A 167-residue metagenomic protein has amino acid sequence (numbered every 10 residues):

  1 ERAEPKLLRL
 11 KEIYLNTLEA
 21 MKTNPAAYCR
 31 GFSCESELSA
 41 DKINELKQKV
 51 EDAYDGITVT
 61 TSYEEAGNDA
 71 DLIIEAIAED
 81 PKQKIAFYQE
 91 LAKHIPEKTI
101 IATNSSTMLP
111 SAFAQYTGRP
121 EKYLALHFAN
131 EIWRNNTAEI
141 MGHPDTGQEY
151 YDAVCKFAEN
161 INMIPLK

Functional and structural regions predicted by a protein language model:
R2-A70: Conserved N-terminal Rossmann-fold NAD(P) cofactor-binding segment
K6-T17, H94, H143-P144, F157-I161: Change "in soluble alpha/beta enzymes" to "in soluble alpha/beta proteins
T61, L124-A125, K167: Structural signal for conserved beta-strand scaffold positions within catalytic alpha/beta enzyme cores
Y63, H127, P144: Residues at the C-termini of beta-strands that transition into short coil/loop
L72, I77-A138: Rossmann-like NAD(P)(H) cofactor-binding subdomain of soluble oxidoreductases
R119, T137-K167: Internal alpha-helical scaffold of NAD(P)-dependent oxidoreductase catalytic cores
